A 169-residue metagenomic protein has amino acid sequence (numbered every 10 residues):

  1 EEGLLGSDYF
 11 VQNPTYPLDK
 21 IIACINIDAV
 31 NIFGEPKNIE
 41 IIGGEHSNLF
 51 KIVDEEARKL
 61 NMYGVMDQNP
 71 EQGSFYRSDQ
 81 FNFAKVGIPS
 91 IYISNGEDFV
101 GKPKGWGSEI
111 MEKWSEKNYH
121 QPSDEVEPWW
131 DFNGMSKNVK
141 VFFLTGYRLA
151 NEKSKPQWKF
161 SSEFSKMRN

Functional and structural regions predicted by a protein language model:
E1-P103, S108-E109, S115: Metal-dependent peptidase/peptidase-like ectodomains
G73-F81, F160-N169: Amphipathic alpha-helical surface "interface" segments used for docking/oligomerization or membrane association within
N95-R168: His/Asp/Glu-rich mid-to-C-terminal helical/loop segments that flank catalytic regions of hydrolases
